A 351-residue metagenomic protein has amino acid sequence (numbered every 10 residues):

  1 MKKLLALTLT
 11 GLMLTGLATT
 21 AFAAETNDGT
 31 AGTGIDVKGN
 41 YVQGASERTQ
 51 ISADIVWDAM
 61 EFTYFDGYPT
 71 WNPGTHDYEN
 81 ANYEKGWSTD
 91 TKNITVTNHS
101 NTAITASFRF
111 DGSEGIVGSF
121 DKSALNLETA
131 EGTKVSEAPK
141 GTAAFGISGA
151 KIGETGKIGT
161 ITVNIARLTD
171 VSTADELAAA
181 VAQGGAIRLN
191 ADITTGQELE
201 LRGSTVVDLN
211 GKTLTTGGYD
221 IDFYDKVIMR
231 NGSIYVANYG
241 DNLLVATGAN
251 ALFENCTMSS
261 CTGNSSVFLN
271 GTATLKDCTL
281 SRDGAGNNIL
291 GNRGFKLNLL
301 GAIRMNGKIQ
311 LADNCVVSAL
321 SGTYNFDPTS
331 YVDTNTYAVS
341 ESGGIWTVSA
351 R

Functional and structural regions predicted by a protein language model:
M1-N27, I94, L189, L243 (+2 more regions): Gram-positive cell-envelope targeting signals
F22-K85, D90-T102, F108, S148-T169 (+2 more regions): Short, polar/proline-rich extracytoplasmic segments that appear immediately after membrane translocation
T102-S136: Surface-exposed binding patches on compact interaction domains or structured appendages
P139-K151: Short edge beta-strand/strand-turn motifs with a hydrophobic/aromatic core and a Ser/Thr and/or Pro "cap." The feature
T169-A179, L300-R351: Extracellular/surface-exposed low-complexity segments
V171, A182-T195, T205-K212: Glycine-rich repeat segments that build the extracellular carbohydrate-interaction surface of secreted and virion
T194-V206, L214-R230, V236-A251, S265-N270 (+1 more regions): Extracellular beta-strand-rich solenoid/capping regions of secreted or surface-exposed proteins that bind or remodel
K212, K226-S233, A237-Y239, E254-C256 (+10 more regions): Solvent-exposed loop/turn tips at the surfaces of repeat/solenoid architectures
